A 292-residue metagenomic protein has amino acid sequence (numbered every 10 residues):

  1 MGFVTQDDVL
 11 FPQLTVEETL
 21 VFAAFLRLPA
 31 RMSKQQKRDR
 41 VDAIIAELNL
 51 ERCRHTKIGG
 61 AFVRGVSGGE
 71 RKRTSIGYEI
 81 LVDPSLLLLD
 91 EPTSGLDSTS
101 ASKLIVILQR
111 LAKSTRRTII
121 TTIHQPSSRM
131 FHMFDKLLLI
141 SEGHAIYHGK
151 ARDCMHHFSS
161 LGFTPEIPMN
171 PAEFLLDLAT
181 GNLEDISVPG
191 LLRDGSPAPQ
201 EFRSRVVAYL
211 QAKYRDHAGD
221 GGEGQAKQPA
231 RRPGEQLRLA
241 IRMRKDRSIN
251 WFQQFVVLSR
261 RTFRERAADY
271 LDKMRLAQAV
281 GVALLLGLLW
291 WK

Functional and structural regions predicted by a protein language model:
T5, F22, R27-L48, R54 (+1 more regions): Topological signature of polytopic alpha-helical transporters
D7-E18, R31-M32: Conserved catalytic motifs of ABC-family nucleotide-binding domains
L50, T56-T74, S98: ABC ATPase nucleotide-binding domain "signature motif"
E79-I80: ABC ATPase C-loop
D83: Conserved catalytic motifs of ABC-family nucleotide-binding domains
L87-E91: Catalytic Walker B motif of ABC-type/P-loop ATPase nucleotide-binding domains
A101-R116: Helical segment within the ABC ATPase nucleotide-binding domain
R116, I123-H156: H-loop (His-switch) and adjacent beta-strand-loop-beta switch element of ABC-type ATPase nucleotide-binding domains
